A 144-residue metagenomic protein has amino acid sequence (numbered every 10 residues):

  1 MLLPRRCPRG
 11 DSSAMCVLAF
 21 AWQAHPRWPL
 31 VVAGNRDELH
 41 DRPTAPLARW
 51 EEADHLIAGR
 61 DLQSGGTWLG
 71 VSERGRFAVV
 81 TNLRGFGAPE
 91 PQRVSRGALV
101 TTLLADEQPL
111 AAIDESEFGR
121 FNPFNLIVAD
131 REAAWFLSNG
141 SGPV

Functional and structural regions predicted by a protein language model:
L2-L3, G10-V144: N-terminal nucleophile
